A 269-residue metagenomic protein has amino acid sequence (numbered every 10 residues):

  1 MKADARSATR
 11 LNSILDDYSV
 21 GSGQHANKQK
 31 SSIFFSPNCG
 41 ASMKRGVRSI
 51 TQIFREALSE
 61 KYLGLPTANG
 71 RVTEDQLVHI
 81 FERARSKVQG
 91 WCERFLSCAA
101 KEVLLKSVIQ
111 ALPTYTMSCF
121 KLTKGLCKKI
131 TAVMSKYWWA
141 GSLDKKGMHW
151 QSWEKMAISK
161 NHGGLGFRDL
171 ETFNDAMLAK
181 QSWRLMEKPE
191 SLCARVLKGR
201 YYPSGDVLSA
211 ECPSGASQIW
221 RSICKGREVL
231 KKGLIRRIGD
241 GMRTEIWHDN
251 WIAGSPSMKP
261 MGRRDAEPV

Functional and structural regions predicted by a protein language model:
M1-V269: A helix-boundary/hinge signal
